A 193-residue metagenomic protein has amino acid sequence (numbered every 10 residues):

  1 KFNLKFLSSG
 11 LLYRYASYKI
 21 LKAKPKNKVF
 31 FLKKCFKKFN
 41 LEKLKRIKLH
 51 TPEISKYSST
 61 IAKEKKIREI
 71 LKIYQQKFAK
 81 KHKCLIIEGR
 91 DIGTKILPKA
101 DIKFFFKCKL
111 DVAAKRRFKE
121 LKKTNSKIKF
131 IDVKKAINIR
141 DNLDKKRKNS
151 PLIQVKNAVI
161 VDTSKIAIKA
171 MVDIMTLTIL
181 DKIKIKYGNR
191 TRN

Functional and structural regions predicted by a protein language model:
K1-K5: A conserved segment at the C-terminal end of the G1
L11-C84, D91, D111-K115, K119 (+3 more regions): ATP-dependent small-molecule kinase phosphotransfer cores that center on conserved nucleotide phosphate-binding segments
I87-K95, K134, S150-A158: Glycine/charge-rich, flexible interdomain linkers and switch-proximal surface loops that mediate coupling
I102, Q154-K169: Phosphate-binding beta-loop-alpha motif at adenosine-nucleotide cofactor sites
F106-K109, D162: Conserved AAA+ ATPase "SRH/arginine-finger" region at the nucleotide-binding site
I131, R140-V155, T176-N193: C-terminal accessory "lid"/substrate-recognition subdomains
